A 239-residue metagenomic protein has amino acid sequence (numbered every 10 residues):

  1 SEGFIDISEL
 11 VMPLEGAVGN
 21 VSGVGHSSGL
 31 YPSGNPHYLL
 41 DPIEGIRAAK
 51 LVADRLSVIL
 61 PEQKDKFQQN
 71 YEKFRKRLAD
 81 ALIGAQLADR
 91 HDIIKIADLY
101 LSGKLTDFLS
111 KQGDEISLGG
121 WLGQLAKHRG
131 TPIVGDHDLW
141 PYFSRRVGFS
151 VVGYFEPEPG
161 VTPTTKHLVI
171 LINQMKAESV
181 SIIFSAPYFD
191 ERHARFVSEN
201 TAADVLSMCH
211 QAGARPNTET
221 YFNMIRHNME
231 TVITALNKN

Functional and structural regions predicted by a protein language model:
S1-N239: Extracytoplasmic metal-acquisition and chelation regions
